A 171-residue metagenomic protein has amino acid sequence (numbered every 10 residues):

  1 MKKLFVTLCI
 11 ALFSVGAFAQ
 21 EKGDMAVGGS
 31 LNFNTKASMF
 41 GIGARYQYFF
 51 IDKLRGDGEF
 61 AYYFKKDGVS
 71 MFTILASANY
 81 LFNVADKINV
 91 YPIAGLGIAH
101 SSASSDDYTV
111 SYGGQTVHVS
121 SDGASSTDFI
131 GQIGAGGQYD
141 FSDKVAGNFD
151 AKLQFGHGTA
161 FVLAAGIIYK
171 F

Functional and structural regions predicted by a protein language model:
M1-G23: Cleavable N-terminal export/targeting peptides
Q20-F33, P92: Transmembrane beta-strand segments of Gram-negative outer membrane beta-barrel proteins
A26-G28, G43, L75-S77, Q132-G134 (+1 more regions): Membrane-embedded beta-strand positions in outer-membrane beta-barrel channels/transporters
V27-G29, Q115-S120, N148-F149: Extracytoplasmic loops and strand-loop junctions of Gram-negative outer membrane beta-barrel proteins
G28-R55, A85: N-terminal targeting signals for Sec/Tat export/insertion, comprising classic cleavable signal peptides
S30-I42, Y63-M71, K152-L163: Solvent-exposed loop/turn segments connecting transmembrane beta-strands in outer-membrane beta-barrel proteins
Q47-Y112, D128, Y139-D143, G147 (+2 more regions): Gram-negative (and chloroplast) outer-membrane scaffold detector with strong preference for beta-barrel transmembrane
